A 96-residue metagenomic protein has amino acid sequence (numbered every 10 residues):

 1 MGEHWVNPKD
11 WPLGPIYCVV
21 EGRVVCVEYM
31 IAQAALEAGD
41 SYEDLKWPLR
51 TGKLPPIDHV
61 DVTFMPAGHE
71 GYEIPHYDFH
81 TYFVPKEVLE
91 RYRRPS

Functional and structural regions predicted by a protein language model:
M1-S96: Metal-centered catalytic cores of metalloenzymes
